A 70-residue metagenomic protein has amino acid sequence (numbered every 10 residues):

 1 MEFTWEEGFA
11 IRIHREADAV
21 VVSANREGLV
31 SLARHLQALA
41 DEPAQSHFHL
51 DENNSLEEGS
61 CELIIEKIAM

Functional and structural regions predicted by a protein language model:
M1-M70: Positively charged, low-complexity terminal tracts and the immediately adjacent first secondary-structure elements
